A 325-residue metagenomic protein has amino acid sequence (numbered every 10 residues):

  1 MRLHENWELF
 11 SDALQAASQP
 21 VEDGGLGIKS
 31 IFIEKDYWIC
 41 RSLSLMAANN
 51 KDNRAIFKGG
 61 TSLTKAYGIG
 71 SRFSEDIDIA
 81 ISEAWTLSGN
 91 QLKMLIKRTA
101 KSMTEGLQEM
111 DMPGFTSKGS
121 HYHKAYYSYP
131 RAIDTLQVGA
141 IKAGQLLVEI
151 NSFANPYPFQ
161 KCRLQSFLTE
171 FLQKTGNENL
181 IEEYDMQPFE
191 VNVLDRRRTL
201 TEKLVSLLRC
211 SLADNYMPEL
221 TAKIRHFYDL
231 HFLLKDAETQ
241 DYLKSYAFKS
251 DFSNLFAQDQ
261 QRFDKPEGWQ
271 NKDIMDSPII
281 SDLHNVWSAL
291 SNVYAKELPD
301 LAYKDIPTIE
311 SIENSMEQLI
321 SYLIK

Functional and structural regions predicted by a protein language model:
M1-A55, Y67-S71, S82-K325: Structured mid-to-C-terminal alpha-helical surface segments
F57-T61: Glycine-rich beta-strand-to-loop/alpha-helix junction loops that act as flexible
